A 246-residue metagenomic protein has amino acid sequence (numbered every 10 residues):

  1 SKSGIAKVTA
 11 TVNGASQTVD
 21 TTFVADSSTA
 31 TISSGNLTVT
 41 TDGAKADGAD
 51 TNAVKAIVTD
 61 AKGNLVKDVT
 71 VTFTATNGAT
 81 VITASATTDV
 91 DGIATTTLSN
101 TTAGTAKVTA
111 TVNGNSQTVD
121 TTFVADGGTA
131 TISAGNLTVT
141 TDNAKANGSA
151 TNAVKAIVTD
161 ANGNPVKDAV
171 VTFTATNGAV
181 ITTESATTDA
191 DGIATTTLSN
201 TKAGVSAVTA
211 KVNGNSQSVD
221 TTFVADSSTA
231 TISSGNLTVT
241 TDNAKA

Functional and structural regions predicted by a protein language model:
S1-A246: The feature marks long extracellular or luminal low-complexity segments
